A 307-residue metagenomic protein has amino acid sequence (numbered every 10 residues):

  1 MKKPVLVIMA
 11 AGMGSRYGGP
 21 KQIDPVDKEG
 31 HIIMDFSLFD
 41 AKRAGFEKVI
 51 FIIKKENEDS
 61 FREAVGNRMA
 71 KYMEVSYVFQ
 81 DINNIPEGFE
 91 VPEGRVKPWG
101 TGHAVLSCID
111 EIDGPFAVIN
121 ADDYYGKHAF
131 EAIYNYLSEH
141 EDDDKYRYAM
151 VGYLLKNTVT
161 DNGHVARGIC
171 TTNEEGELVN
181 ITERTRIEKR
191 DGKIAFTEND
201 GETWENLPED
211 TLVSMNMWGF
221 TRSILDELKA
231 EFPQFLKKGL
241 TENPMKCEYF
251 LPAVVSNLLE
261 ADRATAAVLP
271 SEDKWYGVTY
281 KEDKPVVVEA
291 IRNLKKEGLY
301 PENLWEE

Functional and structural regions predicted by a protein language model:
M1-A11, K28-V118, Y125-G126, F130 (+1 more regions): Conserved N-terminal catalytic core of the sugar/cofactor nucleotidyltransferase
M13, D122-D123, L155: Active-site metal-binding loops of divalent metal-dependent hydrolases
S60-F61, H128, E227, V254 (+1 more regions): Phosphate- and divalent-cation-binding pockets in alpha/beta enzyme and binding domains that engage nucleotide-derived
E87-P98, G163-G168, E282-V286: Short, surface-exposed amphipathic charged segments that create phosphate/polyanion-binding patches used for binding
K127-M215, R222: Conserved core of the sugar-phosphate nucleotidyltransferase
T221, Y280: Short, conserved phosphate/pyrophosphate- and ester-handling motifs at nucleotide-, phospho-/glycolipid
L228-R263: A C-terminal functional module that forms or caps the active site or interfaces directly with catalytic machinery
D283-E307: Generic C-terminus detector
